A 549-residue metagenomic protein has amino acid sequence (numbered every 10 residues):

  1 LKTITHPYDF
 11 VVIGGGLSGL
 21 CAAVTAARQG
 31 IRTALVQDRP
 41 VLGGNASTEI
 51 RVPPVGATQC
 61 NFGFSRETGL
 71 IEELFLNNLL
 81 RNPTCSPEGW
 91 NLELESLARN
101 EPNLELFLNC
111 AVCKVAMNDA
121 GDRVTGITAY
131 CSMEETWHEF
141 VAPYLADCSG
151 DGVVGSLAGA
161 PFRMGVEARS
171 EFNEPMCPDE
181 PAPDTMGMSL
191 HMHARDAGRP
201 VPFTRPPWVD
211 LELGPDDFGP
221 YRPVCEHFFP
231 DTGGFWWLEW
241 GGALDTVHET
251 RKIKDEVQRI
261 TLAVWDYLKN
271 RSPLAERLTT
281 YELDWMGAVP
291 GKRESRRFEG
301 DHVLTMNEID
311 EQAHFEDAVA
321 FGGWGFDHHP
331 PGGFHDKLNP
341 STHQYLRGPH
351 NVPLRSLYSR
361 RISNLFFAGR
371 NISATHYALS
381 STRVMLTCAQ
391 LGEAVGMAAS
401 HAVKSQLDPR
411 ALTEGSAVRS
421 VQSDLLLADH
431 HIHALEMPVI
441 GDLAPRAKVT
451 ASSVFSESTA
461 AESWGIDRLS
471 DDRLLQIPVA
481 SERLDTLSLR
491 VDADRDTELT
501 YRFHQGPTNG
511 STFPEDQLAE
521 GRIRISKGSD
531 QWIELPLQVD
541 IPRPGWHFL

Functional and structural regions predicted by a protein language model:
T3-G16: Beta1/beta-strand and adjacent pyrophosphate-binding region of the FAD-binding site in flavoprotein oxidoreductases
P7, T25, I31-R32, Q37-N118 (+6 more regions): Conserved N-terminal/central alpha/beta ligand/cofactor-binding core
G15, D38, R370: Cofactor-binding loop segments of dinucleotide-utilizing enzymes, especially the Rossmann-like FAD- and NAD(P)+-binding
G19: N-terminal Rossmann-fold NAD(P) dinucleotide-binding loop
N45, C113, G121, G126 (+5 more regions): Flavin (FAD/FMN)-binding glycine-rich loop and adjacent Rossmann-like elements that form
S488-D492: Short edge beta-strand/loop segments characteristic of extracellular beta-sandwich folds
H547-L549: Long, compositionally biased intrinsically disordered regions
